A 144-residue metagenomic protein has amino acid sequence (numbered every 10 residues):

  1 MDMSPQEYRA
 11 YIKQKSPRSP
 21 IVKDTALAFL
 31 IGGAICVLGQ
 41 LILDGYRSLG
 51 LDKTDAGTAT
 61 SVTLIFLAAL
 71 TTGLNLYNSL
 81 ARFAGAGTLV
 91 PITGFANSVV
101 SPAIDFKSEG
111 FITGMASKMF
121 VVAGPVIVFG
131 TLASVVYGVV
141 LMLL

Functional and structural regions predicted by a protein language model:
M1-R9: Short, charged cytosolic
R9-D24, E109-K118: Cytosolic juxtamembrane amphipathic/interface segments immediately preceding and feeding into a transmembrane helix
T25, F29, G33, V37 (+3 more regions): Alpha-helical transmembrane spans of integral membrane proteins, capturing the lipid-embedded, hydrophobic core of TM
G50-A68: Loop-to-helix transition at the N-terminal end of transmembrane alpha-helices
L74-E109: Mid-chain, well-packed structural core segment of small domains
A116-F129: Individual transmembrane alpha-helices with interfacial aromatic-anchor signatures
V136-L144: Juxtamembrane boundary at the C-terminal end of a transmembrane helix
